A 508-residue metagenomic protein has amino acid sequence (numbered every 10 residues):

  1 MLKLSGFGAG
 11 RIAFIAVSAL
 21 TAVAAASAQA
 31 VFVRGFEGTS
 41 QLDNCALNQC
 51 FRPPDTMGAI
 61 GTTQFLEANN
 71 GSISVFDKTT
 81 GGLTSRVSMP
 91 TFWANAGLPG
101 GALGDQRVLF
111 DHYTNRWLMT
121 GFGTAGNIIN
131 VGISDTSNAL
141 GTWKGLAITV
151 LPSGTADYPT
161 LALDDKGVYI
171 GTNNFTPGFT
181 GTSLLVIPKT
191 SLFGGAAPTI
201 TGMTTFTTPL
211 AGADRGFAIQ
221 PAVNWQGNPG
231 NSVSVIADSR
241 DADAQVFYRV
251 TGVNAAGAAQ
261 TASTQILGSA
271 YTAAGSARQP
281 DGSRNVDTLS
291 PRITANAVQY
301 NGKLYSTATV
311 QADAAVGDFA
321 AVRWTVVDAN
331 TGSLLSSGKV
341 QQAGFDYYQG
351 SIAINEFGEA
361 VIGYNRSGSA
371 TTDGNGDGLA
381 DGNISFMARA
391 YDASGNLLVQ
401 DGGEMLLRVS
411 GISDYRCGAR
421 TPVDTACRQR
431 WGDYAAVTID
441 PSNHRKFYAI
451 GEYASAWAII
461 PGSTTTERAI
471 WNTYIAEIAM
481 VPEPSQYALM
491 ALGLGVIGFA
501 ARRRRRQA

Functional and structural regions predicted by a protein language model:
M1-A9, Q507-A508: N-terminal secretory signal peptides that target proteins for export/translocation
R11-F14, V496: Generic short N-terminal amphipathic or hydrophobic helices
A13-A22: Bacterial N-terminal signal peptides
V23-Q29: Sec/Tat signal peptide C-region and signal peptidase I cleavage site
Q29-M480: C-terminal PAP-associated
E483-R502: A short, hydrophobic C-terminal helix/tail in secreted or cell-surface proteins
